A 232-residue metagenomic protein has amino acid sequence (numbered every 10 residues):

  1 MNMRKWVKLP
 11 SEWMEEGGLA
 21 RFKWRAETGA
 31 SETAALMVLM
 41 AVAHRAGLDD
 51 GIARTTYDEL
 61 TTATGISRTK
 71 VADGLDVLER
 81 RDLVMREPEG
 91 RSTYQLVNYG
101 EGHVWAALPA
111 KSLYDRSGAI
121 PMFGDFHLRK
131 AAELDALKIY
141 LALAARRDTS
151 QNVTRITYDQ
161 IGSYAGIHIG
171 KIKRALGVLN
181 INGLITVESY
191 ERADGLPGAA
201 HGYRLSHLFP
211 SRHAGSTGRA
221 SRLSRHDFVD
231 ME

Functional and structural regions predicted by a protein language model:
M1-A34, M40-E232: Electropositive, intrinsically flexible nucleic-acid-contacting patches
